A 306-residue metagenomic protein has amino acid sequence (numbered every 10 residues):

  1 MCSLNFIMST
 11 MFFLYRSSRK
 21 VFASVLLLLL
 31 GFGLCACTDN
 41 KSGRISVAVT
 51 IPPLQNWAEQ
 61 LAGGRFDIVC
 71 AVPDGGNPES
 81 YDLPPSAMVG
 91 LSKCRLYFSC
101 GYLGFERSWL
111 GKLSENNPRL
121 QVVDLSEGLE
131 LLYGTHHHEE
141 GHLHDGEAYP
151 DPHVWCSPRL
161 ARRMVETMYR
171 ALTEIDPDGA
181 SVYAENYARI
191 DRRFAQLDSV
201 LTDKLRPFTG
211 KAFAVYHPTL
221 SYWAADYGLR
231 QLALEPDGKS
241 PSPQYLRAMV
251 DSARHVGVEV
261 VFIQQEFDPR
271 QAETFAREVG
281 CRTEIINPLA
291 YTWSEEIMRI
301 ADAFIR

Functional and structural regions predicted by a protein language model:
F6-V25: Bacterial N-terminal signal peptides that target proteins for export
F13, G33-A36: Hydrophobic transmembrane signal anchors and adjacent membrane-proximal interface regions, especially in viral
A23-G33: Bacterial N-terminal signal peptides
C37-R306: Extracytoplasmic metal-acquisition and chelation regions
